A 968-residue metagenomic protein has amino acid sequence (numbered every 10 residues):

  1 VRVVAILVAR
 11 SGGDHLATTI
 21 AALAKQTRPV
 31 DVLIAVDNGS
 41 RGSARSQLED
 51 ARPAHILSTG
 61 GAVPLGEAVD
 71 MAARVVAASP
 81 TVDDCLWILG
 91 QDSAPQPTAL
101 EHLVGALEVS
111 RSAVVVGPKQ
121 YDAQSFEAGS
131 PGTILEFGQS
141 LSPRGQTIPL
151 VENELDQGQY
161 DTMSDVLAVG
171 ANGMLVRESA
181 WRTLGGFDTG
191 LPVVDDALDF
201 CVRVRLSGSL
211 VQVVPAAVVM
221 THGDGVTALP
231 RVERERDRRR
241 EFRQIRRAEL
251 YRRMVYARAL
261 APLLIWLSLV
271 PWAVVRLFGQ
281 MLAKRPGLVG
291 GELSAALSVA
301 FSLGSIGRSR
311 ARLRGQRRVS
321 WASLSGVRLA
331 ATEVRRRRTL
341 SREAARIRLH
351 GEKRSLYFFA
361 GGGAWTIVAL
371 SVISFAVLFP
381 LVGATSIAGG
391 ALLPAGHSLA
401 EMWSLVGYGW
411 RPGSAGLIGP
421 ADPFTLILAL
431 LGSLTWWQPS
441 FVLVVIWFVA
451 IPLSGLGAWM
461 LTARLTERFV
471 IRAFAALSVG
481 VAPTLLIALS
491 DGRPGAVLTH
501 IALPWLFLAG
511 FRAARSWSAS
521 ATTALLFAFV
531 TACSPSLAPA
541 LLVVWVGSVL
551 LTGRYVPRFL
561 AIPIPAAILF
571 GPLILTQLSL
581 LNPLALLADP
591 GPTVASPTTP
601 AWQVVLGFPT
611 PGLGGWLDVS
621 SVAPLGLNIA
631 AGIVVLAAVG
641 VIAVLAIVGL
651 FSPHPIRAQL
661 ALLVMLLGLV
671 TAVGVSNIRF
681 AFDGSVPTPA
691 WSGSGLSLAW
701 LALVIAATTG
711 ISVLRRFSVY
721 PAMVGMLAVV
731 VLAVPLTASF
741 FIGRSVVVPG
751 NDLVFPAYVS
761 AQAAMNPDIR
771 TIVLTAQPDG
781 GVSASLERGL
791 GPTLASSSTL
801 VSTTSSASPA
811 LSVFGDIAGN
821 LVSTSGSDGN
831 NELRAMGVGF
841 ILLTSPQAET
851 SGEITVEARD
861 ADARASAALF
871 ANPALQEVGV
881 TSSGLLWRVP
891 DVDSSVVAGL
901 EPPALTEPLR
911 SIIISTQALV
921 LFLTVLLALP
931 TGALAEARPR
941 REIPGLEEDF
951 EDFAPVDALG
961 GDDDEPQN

Functional and structural regions predicted by a protein language model:
A21-V30: Short, acidic, metal-binding catalytic loop of nucleotide-sugar glycosyltransferases
P97-L141: Conserved donor NDP-sugar-binding/catalytic core segment of glycosyltransferases
L206-F301: Active-site-adjacent helix/loop segment of glycosyltransferases that harbors family-specific signature motifs
V218, I451-R464, V470-G553, R558-T576 (+2 more regions): Membrane-embedded helix bundles of polyisoprenyl
F379-P504, A509: Active-site lumenal/periplasmic loops and adjacent helix-entry segments of GT-C-fold, multi-pass membrane
G389-S398, P412, G416, L485-V497 (+5 more regions): Membrane-helix boundary/interfacial segments in multi-pass membrane proteins
Y408-R411, P563, A567-P653, L753-V754 (+2 more regions): Periplasmic/ER-lumenal interhelical loops and adjacent helix-loop junctions in multi-pass membrane proteins
G591, V731-N968: Extracytoplasmic
